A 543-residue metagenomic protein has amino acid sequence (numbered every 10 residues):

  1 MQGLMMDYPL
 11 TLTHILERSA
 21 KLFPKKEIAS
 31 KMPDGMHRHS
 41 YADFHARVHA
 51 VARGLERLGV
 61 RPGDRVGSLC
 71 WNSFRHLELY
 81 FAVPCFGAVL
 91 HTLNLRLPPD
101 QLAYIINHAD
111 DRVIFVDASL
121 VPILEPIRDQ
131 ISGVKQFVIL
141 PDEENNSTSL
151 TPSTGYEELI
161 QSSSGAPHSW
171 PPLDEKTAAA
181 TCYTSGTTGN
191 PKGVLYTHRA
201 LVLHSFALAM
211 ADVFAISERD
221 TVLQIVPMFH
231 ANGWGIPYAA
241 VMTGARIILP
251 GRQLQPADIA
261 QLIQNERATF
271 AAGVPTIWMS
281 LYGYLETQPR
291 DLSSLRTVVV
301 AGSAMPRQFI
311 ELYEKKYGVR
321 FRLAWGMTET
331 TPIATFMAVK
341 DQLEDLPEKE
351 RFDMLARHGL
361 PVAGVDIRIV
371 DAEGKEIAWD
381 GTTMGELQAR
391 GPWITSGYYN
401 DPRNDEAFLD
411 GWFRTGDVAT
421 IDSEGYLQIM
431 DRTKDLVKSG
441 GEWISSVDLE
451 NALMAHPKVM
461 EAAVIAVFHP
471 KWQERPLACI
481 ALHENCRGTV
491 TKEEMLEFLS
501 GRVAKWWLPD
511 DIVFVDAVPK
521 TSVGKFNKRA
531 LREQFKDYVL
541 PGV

Functional and structural regions predicted by a protein language model:
P24-K26, V138-I139, Q161-Y183, N190 (+1 more regions): Conserved pre-ATP/AMP-binding loop-to-beta segment of ANL
I28-S73, L77-F81, P98-A103, G155-E158: Conserved AMP-binding/adenylate-forming core of the ANL superfamily
R38-A42, A179-L203, N527: Conserved AMP-binding A3 loop
H45-V51, Q161, A166, V194-S217 (+3 more regions): Conserved structural elements of the adenylate-forming
L97, I114-V116, G391, S396-G397 (+4 more regions): AMP-binding/adenylate-forming catalytic core of the ANL superfamily
V202-T221, F229-T269, Y284-L285: Conserved AMP-binding/adenylation subdomain of ANL enzymes
A268-G273, Y282-D353, D366, E373-W379: Gly/Ser/Thr-rich phosphate-binding loop
L360-Q388, S423-E424, C486-K492, N527: Conserved beta-loop-beta connector loops within the AMP-binding
